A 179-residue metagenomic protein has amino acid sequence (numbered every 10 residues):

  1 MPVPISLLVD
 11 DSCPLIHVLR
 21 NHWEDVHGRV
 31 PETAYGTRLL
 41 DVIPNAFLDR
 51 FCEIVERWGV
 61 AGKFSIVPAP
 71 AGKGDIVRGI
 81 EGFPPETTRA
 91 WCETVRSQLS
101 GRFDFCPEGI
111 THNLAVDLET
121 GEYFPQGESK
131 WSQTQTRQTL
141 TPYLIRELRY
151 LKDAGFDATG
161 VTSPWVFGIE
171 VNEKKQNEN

Functional and structural regions predicted by a protein language model:
M1-N179: Catalytic alpha-helical scaffold of carbohydrate-active enzymes acting on polysaccharides/glycoconjugates
